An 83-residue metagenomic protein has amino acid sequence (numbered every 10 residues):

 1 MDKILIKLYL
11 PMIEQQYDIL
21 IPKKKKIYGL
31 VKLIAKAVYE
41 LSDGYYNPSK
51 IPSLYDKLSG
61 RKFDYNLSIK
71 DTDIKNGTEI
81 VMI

Functional and structural regions predicted by a protein language model:
M1-I83: Ubiquitin system architectures
